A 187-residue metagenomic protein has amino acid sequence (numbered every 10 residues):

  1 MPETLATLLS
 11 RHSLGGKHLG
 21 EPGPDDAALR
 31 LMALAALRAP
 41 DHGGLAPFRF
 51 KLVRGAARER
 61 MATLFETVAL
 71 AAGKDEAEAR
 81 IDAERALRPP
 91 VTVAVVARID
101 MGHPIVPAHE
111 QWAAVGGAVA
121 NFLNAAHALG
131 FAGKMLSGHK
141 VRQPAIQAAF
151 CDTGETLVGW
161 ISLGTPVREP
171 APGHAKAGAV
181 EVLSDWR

Functional and structural regions predicted by a protein language model:
M1-R88, R187: N-terminal amphipathic, basic helical "cap/leader" segment at the start of enzyme domains
E3-G15, T156-R187: C-terminal helix-cap and adjacent tail motif
A35-A36, V93, I99-A148: Small-aliphatic-rich amphipathic alpha-helix that forms the alpha element of a beta-alpha
L45-F48, A128, A132, V158: Short secondary-structure junction motifs
L52-R54, A97, T165: A general secondary-structure junction signal
R88-A94: A structural motif
I146-V158: Short, electropositive alpha-helical surface patch
